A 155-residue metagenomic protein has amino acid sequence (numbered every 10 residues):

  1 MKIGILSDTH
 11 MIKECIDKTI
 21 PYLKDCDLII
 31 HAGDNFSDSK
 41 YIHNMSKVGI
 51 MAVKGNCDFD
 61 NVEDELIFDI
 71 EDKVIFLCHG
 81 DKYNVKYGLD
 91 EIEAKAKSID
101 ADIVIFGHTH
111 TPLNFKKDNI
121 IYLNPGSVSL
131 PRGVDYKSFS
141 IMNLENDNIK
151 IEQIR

Functional and structural regions predicted by a protein language model:
M1-G49, D58-D64, D135-S138, L144-N146 (+1 more regions): N-terminal active-site segment of His-dependent metallophosphoesterases
I5-S7, L28-D34, M51-G55, F76-H79 (+2 more regions): Active-site neighborhood of phospho(di)ester-bond hydrolases with catalytic His/Asp-centered motifs
L6, D17, V62, D69-E71 (+2 more regions): Binuclear metal-dependent phosphoesterase catalytic core
M11-Y22, L77-H79, Y83-A96: Pre-active-site segment of Zn-dependent metallo-hydrolases
V48-G49, F115-S129: Short acidic, glycine/proline-enriched helix-loop-strand junctions
G49-D90: Helix-adjacent hinge/juxtasegments
K82-Y83, T111-N114, P131-G133, M142: C-terminal structural segments of small proteins and small subunits
I103, T109-D118, N148-R155: A short C-terminal boundary segment appended to hydrolase-like catalytic domains
